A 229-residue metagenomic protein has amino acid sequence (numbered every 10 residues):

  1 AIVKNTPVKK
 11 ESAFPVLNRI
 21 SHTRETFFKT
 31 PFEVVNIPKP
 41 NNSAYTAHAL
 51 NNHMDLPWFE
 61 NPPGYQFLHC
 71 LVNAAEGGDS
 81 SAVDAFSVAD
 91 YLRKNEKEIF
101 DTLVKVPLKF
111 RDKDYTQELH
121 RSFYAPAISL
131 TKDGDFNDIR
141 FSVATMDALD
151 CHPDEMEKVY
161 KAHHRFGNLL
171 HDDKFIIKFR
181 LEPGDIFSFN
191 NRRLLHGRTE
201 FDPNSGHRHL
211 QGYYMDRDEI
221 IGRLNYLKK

Functional and structural regions predicted by a protein language model:
A1-K229: Active-site environment of non-heme Fe oxygenases that use a 2-His-1-carboxylate facial triad
